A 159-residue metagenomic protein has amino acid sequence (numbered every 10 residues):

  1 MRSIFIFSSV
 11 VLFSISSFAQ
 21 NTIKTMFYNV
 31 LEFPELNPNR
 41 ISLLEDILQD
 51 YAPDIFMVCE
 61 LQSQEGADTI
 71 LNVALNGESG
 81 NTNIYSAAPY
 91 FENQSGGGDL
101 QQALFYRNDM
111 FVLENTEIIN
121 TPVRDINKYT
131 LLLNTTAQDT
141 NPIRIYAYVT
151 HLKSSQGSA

Functional and structural regions predicted by a protein language model:
M1-T22: Bacterial Sec-dependent N-terminal signal peptides
Q20-A159: Divalent cation-coordinating acidic motifs and surrounding scaffolds that mediate Ca2+/Mg2+/Mn2+/Zn2+-dependent binding
